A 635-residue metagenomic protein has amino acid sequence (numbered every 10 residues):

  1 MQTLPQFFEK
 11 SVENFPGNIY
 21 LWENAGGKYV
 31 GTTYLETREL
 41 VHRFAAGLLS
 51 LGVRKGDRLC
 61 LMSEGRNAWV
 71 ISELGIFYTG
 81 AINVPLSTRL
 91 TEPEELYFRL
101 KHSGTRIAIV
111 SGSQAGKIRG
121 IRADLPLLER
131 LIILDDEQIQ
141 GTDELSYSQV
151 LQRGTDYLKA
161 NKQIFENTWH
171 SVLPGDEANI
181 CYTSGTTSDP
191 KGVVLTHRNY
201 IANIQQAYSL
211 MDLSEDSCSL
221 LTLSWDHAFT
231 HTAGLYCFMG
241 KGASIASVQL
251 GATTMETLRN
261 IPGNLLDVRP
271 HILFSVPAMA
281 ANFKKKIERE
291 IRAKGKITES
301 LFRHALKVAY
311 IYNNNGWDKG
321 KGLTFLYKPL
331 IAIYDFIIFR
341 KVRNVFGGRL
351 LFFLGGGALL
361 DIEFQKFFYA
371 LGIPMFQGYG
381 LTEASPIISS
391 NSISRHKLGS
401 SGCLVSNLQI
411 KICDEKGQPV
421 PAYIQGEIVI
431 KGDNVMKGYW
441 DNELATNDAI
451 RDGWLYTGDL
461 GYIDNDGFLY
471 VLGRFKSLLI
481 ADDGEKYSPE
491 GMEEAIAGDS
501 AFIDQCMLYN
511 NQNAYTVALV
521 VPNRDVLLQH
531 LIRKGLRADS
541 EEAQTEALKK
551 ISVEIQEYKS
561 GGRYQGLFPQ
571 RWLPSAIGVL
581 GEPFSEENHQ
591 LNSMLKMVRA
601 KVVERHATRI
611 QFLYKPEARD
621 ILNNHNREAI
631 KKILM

Functional and structural regions predicted by a protein language model:
G17-I19, I133, Q149-Y182, D189 (+1 more regions): Conserved pre-ATP/AMP-binding loop-to-beta segment of ANL
Y20-R66, L74, L90-Y97, S146-Q152 (+3 more regions): Conserved AMP-binding/adenylate-forming core of the ANL superfamily
G31-L35, A178-I204: Conserved AMP-binding A3 loop
A46, L51, Y78-R153: Structural core segment of the AMP-binding/adenylate-forming
Y97-F98, A108, G432, K437-G438 (+2 more regions): AMP-binding/adenylate-forming catalytic core of the ANL superfamily
T183, Q418-Y423, V429-A481, L622 (+1 more regions): Conserved ATP-binding/catalytic segment of the ANL
I201-C218, T222-K328, A332, F336-F339: Conserved AMP-binding/adenylation subdomain of ANL enzymes
L479, Q505-Y509, A514, E557-M635: Conserved C-terminal "lid"/linker of ANL adenylate-forming enzymes
